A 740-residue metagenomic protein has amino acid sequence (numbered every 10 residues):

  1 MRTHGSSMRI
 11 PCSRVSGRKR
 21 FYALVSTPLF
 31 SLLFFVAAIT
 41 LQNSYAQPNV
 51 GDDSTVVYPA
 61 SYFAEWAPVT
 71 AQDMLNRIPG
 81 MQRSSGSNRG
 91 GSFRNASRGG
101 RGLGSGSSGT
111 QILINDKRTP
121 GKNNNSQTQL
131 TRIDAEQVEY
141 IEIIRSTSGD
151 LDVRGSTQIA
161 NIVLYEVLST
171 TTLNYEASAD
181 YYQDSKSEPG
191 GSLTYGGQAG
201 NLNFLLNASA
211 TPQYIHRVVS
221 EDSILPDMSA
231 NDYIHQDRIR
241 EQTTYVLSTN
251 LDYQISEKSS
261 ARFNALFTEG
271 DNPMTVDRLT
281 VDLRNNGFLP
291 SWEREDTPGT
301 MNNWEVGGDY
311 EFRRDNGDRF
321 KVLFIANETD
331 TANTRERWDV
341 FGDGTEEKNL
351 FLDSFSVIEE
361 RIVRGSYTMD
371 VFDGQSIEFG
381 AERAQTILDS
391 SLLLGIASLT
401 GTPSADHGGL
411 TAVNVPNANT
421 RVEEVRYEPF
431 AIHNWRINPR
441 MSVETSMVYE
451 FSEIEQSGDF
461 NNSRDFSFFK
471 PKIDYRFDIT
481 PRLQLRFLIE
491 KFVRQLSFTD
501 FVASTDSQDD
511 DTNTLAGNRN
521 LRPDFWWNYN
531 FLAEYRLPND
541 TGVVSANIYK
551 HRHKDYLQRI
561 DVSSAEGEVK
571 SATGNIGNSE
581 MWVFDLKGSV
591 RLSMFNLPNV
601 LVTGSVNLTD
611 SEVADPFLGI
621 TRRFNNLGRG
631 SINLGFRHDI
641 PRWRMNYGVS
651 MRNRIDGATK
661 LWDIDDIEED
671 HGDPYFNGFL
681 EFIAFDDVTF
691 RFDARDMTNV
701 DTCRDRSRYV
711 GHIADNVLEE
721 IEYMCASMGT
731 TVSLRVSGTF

Functional and structural regions predicted by a protein language model:
N49, V56, Q72-K122: Extracytoplasmic beta-strand/coil segments of soluble accessory domains associated with Gram-negative outer-membrane
A71-M74, G100-R101, I112-N115, T128-Q129 (+2 more regions): N-terminal periplasmic accessory domains that precede and gate Gram-negative outer-membrane beta-barrel machines
R118-R145, L193: Short acidic/polar hinge/loop motifs at secondary-structure boundaries that mediate gating or recognition
A135-T172, T739: A beta-strand signature from Gram-negative outer-membrane beta-barrel systems, especially the internal plug domain
Q183-V218, S229-V276, P298-R314, I473: Transmembrane beta-barrel wall of Gram-negative outer-membrane proteins
K321, Q385-I387, Q484-E490, R494 (+2 more regions): Membrane-embedded beta-barrel scaffold of Gram-negative outer-membrane proteins
Y549-R552, K570-A658: Gram-negative outer-membrane beta-barrel transporters
I655-A658, F682-F740: C-terminal beta-signal and adjacent terminal beta-strands/loops of Gram-negative outer-membrane beta-barrel proteins
